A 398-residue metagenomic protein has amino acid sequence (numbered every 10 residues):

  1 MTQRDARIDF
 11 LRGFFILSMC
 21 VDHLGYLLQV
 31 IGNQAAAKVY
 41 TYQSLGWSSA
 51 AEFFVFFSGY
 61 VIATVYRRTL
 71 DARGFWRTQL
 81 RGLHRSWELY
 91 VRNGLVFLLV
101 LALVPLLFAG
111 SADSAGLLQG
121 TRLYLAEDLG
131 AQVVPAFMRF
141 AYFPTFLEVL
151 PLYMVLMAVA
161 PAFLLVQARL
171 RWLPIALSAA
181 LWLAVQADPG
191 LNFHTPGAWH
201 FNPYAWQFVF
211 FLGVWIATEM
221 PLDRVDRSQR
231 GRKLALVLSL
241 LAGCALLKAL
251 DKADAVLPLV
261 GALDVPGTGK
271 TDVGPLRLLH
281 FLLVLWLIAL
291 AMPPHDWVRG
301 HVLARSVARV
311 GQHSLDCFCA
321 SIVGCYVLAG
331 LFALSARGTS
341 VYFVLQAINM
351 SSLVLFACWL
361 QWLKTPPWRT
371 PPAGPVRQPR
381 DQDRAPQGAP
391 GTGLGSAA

Functional and structural regions predicted by a protein language model:
M1-A398: Alpha-helical transmembrane segments and their immediate juxtamembrane cytosolic regions
